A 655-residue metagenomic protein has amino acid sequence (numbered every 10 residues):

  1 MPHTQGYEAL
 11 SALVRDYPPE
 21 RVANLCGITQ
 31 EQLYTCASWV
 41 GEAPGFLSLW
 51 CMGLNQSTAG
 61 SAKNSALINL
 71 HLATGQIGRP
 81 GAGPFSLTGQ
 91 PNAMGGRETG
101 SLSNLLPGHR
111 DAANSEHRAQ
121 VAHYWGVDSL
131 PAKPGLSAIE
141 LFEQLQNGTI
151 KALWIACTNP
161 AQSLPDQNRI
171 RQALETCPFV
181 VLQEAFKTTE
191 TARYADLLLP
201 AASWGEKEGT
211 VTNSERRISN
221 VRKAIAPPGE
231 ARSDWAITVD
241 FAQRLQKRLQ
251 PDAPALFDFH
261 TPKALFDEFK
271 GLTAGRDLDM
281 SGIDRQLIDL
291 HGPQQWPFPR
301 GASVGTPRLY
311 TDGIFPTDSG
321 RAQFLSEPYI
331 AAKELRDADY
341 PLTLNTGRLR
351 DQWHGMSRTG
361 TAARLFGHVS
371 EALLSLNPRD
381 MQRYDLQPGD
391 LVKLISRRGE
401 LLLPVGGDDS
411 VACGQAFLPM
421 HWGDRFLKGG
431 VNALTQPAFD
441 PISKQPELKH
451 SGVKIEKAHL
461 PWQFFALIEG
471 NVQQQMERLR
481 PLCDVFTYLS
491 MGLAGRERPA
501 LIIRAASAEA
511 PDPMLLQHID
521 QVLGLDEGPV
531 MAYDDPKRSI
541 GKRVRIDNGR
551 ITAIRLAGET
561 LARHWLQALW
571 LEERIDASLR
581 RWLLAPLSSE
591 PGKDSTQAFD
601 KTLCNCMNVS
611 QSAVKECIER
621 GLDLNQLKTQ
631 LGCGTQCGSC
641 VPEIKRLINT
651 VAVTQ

Functional and structural regions predicted by a protein language model:
M1-N92, G96-T99, E116-T306, G367-V405: Cofactor-pocket helix-loop regions in the catalytic cores of large enzyme subunits
C51-G53, L87-G89, D318, L325-P328 (+5 more regions): Structured loops at beta-to-helix junctions and adjacent beta-edge loops in soluble globular domains
M52-Q56, C157-T158, Q352-T359, T560 (+1 more regions): Glycine-rich phosphate/pyrophosphate-binding beta-alpha loops
Q56-N69, D408-G423, K645-Q655: Long, compositionally biased
R97-L102, P262-T361: Long, low-complexity segments enriched in small/aliphatic residues
A122, V127, D351, G429-A458 (+1 more regions): A short, charged
P228-E230, D234-H291, G355, T359-L374 (+3 more regions): Long, contiguous, secondary-structure-rich segments that constitute the structural scaffold of globular domains
E456-Q655: Rossmann-like nucleotide/phosphate-binding core characteristic of flavoprotein oxidoreductases
